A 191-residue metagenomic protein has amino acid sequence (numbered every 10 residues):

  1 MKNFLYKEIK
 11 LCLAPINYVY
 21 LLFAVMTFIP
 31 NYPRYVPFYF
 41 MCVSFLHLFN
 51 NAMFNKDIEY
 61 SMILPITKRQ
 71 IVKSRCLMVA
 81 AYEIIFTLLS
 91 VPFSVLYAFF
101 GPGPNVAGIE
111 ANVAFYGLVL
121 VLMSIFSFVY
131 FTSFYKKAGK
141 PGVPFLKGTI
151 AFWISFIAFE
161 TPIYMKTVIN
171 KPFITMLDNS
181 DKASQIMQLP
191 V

Functional and structural regions predicted by a protein language model:
M1-K56, R75-V191: Hydrophobic alpha-helical transmembrane segments of membrane proteins
Q70-V72: Alpha-helix N-cap/helix-start motif at helix boundaries, enriched for small hydrophobics
